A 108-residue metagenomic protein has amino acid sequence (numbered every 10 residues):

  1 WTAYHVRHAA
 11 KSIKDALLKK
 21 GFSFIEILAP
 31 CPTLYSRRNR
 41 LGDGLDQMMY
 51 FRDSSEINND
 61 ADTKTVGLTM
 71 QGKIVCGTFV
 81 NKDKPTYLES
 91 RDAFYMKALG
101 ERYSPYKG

Functional and structural regions predicted by a protein language model:
W1-D15: Conserved thiamine diphosphate
A3-Y4, L28-P30: Histidine- and/or cysteine-centered catalytic micro-motif in compact active-site loops
K14-G21, P30-T33: Generic secondary-structure signature for well-ordered alpha-helical cores
A29-G108: Flexible, low-complexity linker and terminal segments
